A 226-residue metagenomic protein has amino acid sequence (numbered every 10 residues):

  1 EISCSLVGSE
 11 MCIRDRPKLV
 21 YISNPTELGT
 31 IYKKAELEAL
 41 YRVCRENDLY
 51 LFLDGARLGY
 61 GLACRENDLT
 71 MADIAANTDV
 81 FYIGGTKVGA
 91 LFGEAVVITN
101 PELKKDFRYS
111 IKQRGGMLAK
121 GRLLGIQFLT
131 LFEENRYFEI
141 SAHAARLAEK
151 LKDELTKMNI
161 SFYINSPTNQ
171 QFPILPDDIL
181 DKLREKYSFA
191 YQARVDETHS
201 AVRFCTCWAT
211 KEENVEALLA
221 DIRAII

Functional and structural regions predicted by a protein language model:
E1-G8, C12-I13: Single conserved hydrophobic/aromatic residue that forms the stacking wall/gate of nucleotide- or nucleobase-binding
D15-P17, E46-D48, T78, H199: A general structural motif
P17-I22, T26, I31, L69-T168: Active-site C-terminal subdomain of aminotransferase-like
T26, R57-G59, K87, W208-T210: Active-site-proximal loop/turn and secondary-structure-junction residues that shape catalytic pockets, frequently
Y32-C64: Catalytic PLP-binding core of fold-type I/II PLP enzymes
A35-E46, L69, D73, E102 (+5 more regions): Alpha-helical scaffolding segments of alpha/beta enzyme cores, especially the outer helices of TIM-barrel or partial
E149-L151, L155-A224: Conserved C-terminal alpha-helix-loop-beta "cap" of PLP-dependent enzymes that closes/shapes the active-site mouth
